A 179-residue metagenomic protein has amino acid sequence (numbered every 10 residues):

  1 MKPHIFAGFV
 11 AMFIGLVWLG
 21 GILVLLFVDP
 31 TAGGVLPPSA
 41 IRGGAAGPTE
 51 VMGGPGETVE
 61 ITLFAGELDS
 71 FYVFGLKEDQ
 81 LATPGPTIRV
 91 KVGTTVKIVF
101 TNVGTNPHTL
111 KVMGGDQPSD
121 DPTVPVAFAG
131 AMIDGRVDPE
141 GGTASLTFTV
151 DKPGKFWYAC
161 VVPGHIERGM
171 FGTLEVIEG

Functional and structural regions predicted by a protein language model:
M1-F13: N-terminal Sec-pathway targeting helices
A11-A46, M132-G179: Extracellular/periplasmic metallocenter environments
P37-D69: A eukaryote-biased signal for short, well-structured alpha-helical docking elements
G56-T95: N-terminal edge beta-strand
E57-V59, T94-V96, N106-H108, G142-A144 (+1 more regions): Envelope-exposed proteins and targeting segments
Y72, L76, V103-E140, I166-G169: Histidine- and aromatic-enriched segments that form or immediately flank copper-ligand environments
G93, T101-T105, P153: Short solvent-exposed strand-capping/beta-turn motif centered on an Asx-Ser/Thr pair
I98, L110, C160: Divalent metal-coordination and catalytic microenvironments
